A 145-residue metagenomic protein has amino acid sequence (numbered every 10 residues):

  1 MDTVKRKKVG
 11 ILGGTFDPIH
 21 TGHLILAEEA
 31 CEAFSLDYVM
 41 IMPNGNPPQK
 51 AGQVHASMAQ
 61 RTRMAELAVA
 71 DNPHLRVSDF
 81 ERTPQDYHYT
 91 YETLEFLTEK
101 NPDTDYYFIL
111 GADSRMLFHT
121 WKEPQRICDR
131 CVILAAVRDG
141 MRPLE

Functional and structural regions predicted by a protein language model:
M1-E145: Nucleotidyltransferase catalytic core that binds NTPs
